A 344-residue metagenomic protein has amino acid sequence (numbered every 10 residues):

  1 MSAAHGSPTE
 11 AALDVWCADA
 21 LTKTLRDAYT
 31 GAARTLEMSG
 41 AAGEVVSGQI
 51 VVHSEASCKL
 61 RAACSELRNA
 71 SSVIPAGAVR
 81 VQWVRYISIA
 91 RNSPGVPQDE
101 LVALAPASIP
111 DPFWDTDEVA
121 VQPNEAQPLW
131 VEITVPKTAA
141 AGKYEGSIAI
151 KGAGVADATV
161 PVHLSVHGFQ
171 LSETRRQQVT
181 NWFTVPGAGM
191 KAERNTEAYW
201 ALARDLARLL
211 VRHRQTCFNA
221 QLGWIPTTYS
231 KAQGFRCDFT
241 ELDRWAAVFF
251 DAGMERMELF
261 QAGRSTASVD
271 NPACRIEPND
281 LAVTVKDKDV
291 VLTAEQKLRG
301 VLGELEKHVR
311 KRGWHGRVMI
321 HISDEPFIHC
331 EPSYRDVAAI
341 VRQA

Functional and structural regions predicted by a protein language model:
M1-P8: Basic/polar N-terminal segments that are highly enriched at the extreme N-terminus, encompassing both cleavable
G6, S39, Q49-V51, L67-R68: Acidic, low-complexity intrinsically disordered segments
P8-A32, E55-V131: Surface-exposed binding patches on compact interaction domains or structured appendages
A32, G43-Q49, Q127-P128, A140-S147: Short, solvent-exposed loop/turn segments enriched in Ser/Thr/Gly
R34-G40: Short beta-strand segments of immunoglobulin-like
G43, H53-S57, L67, T138-A140 (+2 more regions): Short solvent-exposed strand-capping/beta-turn motif centered on an Asx-Ser/Thr pair
G48, L60-A62, L129-V131, G146 (+1 more regions): Hydrophobic residues positioned within well-ordered beta-strands of beta-sheet architectures
H53, A105, I109, W114-E118 (+4 more regions): Aromatic-lined carbohydrate-binding surfaces of glycoside hydrolases
